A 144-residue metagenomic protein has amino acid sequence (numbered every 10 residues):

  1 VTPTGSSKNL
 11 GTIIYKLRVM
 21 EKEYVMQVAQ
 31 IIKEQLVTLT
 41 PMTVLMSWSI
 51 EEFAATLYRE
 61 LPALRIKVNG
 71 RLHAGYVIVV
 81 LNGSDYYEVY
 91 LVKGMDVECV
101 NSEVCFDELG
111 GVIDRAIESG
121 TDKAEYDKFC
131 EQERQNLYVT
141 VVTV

Functional and structural regions predicted by a protein language model:
T2: Extended charged
N9, I13-L17, E21-R71: Negatively charged, low-complexity tracts enriched in Asp/Glu with abundant Ser/Thr
N9, I13-L17, E23, D96-V144: Mixed-charge, Lys/Arg-enriched low-complexity segments
Y15, Y24, Y58, Y76 (+3 more regions): Sequence-level detector for tyrosine residue identity
W48-I50, V89, V139-V141: Generic structural motif
H73-V104: Intrinsically disordered, low-complexity regulatory segments enriched in Ser/Thr/Pro and charged residues
